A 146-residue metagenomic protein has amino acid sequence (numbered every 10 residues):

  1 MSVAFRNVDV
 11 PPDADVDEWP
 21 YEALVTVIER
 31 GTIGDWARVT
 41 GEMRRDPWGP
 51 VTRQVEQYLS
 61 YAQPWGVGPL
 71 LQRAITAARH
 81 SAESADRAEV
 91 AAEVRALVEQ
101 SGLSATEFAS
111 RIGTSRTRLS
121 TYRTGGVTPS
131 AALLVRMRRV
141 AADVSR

Functional and structural regions predicted by a protein language model:
M1-E56, A62, G68: DNA-contacting interfaces and partner/effector-binding or oligomerization modules in DNA-centric proteins
Q72-Q100: A short, Lys/Arg-rich alpha-helix, primarily the initiator
R73, A77, T128-R146: DNA major-groove recognition helix of helix-turn-helix/homeodomain DNA-binding modules
V94, A105, R116: Helix-turn-helix DNA-binding elements, focusing on the entry/boundary residues of the two helices that contact DNA
R95, S120, L134-R138: Hydrophobic residues on short alpha-helical segments
S104-S110, L119: Short alpha-helical "recognition helix" segments of helix-turn-helix
G113-T128: Recognition helix of helix-turn-helix/homeodomain-like DNA-binding domains that insert into the DNA major groove
